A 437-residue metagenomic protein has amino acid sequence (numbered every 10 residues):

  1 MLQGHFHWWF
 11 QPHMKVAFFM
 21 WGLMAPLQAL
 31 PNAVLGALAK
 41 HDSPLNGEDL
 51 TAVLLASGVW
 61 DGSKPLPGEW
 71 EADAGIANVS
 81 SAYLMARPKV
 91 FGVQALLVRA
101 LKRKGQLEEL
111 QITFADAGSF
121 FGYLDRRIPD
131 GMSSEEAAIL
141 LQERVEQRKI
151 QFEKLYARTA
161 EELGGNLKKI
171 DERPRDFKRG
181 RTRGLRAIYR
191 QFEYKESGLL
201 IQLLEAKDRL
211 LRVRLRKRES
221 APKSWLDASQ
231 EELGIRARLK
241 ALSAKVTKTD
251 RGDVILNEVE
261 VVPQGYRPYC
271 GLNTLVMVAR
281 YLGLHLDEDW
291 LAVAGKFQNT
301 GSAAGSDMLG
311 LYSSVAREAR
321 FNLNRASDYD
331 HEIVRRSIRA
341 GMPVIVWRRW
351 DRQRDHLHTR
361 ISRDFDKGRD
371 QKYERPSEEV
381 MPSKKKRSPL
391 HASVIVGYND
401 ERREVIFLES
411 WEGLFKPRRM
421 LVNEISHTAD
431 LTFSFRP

Functional and structural regions predicted by a protein language model:
Q3-A17: N-terminal amphipathic/hydrophobic targeting modules at extreme N-termini, encompassing cleavable Sec/SRP-type signal
A29, V34, L38, L50-G62 (+2 more regions): Active-site-adjacent structural segments surrounding the nucleophilic cysteine of cysteine proteases and isopeptidases
L30-S80, R144-D176: Amphipathic alpha-helical segments
V79-K178, H358-R363: Long, charged/polar, surface-exposed segments that mediate recognition or autoinhibition
E135-K149, L256-R267, M277, V293-A303 (+3 more regions): Second-shell loop/turn segments in exported
Q142-R238: Extended, non-transmembrane interaction/recognition domains
R214-E219, S224, G234-R251, D370-P389 (+1 more regions): Noncatalytic regulatory segments and standalone regulatory/sensor domains
A303-Y398: Predominantly the structural core of cysteine protease catalytic domains
